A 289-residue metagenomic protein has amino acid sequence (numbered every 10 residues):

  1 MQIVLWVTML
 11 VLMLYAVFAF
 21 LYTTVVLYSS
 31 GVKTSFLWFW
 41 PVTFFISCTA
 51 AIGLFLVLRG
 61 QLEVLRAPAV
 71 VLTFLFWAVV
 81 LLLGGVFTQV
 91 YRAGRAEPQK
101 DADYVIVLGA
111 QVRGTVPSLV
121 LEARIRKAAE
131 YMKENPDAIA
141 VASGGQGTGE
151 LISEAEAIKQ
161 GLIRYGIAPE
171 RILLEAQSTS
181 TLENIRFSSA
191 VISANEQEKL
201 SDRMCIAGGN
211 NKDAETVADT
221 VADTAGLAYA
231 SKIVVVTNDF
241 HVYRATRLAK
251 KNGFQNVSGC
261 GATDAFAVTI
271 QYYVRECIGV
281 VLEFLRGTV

Functional and structural regions predicted by a protein language model:
Q2-V57: Membrane-embedded alpha-helical segments of integral membrane proteins
V11-F18, L75-L81, G85, V274 (+1 more regions): Lipid-exposed faces of alpha-helical membrane segments in multi-pass integral membrane proteins
F20-G31, F87, Y91-G94, F284: Transmembrane helix-loop junctions and nearby membrane-interface residues
Y28-G31, E63, A67, R164 (+1 more regions): Membrane-interface extramembranous regions
S47-A96: Transmembrane alpha-helices and immediately adjacent membrane-cytoplasm interface residues in multi-pass integral
A78, G85-R275, L285: A structural signal for short, hydrophobic/glycine-enriched beta-strand patches
V281: Acidic, metal-coordinating catalytic segment for phosphate/diphosphate chemistry, firing primarily on the Nudix
